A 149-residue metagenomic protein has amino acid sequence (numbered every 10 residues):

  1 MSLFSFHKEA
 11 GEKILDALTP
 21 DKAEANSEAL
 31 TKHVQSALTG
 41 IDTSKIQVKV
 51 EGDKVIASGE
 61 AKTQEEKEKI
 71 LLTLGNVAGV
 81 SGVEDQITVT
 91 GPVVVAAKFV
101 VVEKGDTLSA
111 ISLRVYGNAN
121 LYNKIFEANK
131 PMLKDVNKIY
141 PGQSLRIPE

Functional and structural regions predicted by a protein language model:
M1-T90, K138: Secretory N-termini
F4-F6, F99, F126: Phenylalanine-focused residue identity feature
K32, E68-L72, S109-A110, R114 (+3 more regions): Solvent-exposed, polar/charged alpha-helical surfaces in well-ordered, non-transmembrane soluble domains, broadly
K49-I56, A61, P92-A119, N123: Primarily a LysM-type cell-wall glycan-binding module
E65, N120, K134: Residues that form or flank phosphate/diphosphate-binding pockets in enzymes that use nucleotide phosphates
T73-P92, N123-E149: Extracellular LysM carbohydrate-binding repeats and other cell-envelope/extracellular binding modules
